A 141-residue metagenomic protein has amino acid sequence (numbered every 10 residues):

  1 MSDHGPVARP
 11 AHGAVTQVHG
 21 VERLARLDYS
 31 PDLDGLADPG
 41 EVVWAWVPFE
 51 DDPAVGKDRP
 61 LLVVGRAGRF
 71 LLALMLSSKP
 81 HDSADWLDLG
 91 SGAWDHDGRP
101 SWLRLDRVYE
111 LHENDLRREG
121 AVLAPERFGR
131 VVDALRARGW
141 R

Functional and structural regions predicted by a protein language model:
M1-Q17, G92-R141: C-terminal terminal-subdomain/extension
R26-L33, F49: Short alpha-helix capping/helix-loop boundary micro-motifs
F49, S78, R107-Y109: Non-catalytic surface loops within mature trypsin-like serine protease
D51-D58, V63-D95: Compact nucleic-acid interaction/catalytic patches
